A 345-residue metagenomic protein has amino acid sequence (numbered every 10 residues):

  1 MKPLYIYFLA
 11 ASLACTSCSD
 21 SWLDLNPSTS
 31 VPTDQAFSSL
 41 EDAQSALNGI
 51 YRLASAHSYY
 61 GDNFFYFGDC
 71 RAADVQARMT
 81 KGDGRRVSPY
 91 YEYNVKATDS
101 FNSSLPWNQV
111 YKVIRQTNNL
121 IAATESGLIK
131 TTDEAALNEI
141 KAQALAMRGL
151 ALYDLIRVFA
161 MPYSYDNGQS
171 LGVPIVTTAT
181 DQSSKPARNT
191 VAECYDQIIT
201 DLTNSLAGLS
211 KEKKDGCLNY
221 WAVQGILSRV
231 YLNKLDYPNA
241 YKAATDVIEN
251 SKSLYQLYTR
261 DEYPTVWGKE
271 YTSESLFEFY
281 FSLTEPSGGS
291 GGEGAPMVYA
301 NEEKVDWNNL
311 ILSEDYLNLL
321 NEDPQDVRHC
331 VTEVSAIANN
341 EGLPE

Functional and structural regions predicted by a protein language model:
M1-T16: Sec-dependent bacterial lipoprotein signal peptides
P3, C18-D69, A244, W307-N309 (+3 more regions): Membrane-proximal, proline-rich intrinsically disordered regions
D34, G61-G82, L155, A160-Q169 (+1 more regions): Short, surface-exposed recognition loops and adjoining beta-strand edges that mediate ligand/DNA contacts, enriched
S45, Y241-E345: Hydrophobic-face positions in mid-chain alpha helices that act as interaction patches
L47, I114-T117, Y195, L202 (+1 more regions): Inward-facing hydrophobic residues that define packing positions of alpha-helical scaffold repeats
R85-F159, N189, A207-K211: Conserved, well-structured interaction surfaces
D133-A135, V158-A192, D196: Short coil/linker segments at helix-helix boundaries
